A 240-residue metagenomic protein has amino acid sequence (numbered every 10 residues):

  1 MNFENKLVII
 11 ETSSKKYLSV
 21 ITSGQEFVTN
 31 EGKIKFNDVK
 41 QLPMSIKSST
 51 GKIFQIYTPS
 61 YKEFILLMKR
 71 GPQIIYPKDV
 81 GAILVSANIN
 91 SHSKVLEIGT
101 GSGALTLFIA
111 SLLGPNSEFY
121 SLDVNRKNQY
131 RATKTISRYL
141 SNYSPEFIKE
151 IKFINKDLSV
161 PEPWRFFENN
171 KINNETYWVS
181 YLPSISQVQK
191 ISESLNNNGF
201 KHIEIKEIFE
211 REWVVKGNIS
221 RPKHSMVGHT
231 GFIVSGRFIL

Functional and structural regions predicted by a protein language model:
M1-T58: N-terminal auxiliary segments of SAM/dcSAM-dependent transferases
L67-V80: Conserved SAM-binding loop and adjacent beta-strand
V85-N90, L112, N170-K171: Glycine-rich helix-loop-beta junction characteristic of Rossmann-like nucleotide cofactor-binding loops
N90-G101: Conserved class I S-adenosyl-L-methionine
S102-P115: Conserved SAM-binding loop of SAM-dependent methyltransferases across substrates and taxa, primarily the Class I
N116-Y120: Short beta-strand element of Class I
L122-W164: S-adenosyl-L-methionine
F167-F232: C-terminal substrate-binding/active-site "lid" region of AdoMet-derived donor-dependent transferases
